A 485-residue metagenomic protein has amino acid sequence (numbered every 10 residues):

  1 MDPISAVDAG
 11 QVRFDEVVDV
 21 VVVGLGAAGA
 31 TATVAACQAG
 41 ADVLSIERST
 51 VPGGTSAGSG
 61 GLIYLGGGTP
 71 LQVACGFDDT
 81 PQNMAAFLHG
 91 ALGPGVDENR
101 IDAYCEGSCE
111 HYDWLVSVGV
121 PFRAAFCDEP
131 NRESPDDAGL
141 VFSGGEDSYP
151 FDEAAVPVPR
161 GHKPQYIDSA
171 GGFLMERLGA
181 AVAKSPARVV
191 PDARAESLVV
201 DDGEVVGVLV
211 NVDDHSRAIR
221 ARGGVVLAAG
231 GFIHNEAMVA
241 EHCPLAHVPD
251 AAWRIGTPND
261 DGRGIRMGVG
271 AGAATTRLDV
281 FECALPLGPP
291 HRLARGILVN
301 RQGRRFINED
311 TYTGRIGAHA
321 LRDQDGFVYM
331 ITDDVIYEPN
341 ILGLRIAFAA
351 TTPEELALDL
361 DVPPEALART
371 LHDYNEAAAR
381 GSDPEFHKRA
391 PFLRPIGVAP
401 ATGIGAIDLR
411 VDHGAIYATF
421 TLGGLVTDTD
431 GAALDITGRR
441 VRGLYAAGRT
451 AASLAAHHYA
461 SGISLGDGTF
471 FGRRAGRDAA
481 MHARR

Functional and structural regions predicted by a protein language model:
M1-V20, Q38, L454, H458 (+1 more regions): Extreme N-terminal leader/targeting segments of oxidoreductases
V20-S45: N-terminal Rossmann-like FAD-binding beta1-loop-alpha1 element of flavoenzymes
Q38-S59: Glycine-rich FAD pyrophosphate-binding loop
Y64-Y104: Glycine-rich active-site loop/strand segments that organize a redox cofactor
A103-S216, E236-A237, L371, A378-G405: Conserved redox-cofactor binding core of oxidoreductases
S169, D213-L285, L465, F471-R474 (+1 more regions): Glycine-rich loop(s) and the adjacent beta-strand/alpha-helix scaffold that form part
S197, A368-H458: A glycine-rich dinucleotide-binding beta-alpha-beta segment and adjacent secondary-structure elements that constitute
T257, D261, I265-M267, A271-A368: An anion/pyrophosphate-binding glycine-rich loop and adjacent beta-alpha core in soluble alpha-beta enzymes
